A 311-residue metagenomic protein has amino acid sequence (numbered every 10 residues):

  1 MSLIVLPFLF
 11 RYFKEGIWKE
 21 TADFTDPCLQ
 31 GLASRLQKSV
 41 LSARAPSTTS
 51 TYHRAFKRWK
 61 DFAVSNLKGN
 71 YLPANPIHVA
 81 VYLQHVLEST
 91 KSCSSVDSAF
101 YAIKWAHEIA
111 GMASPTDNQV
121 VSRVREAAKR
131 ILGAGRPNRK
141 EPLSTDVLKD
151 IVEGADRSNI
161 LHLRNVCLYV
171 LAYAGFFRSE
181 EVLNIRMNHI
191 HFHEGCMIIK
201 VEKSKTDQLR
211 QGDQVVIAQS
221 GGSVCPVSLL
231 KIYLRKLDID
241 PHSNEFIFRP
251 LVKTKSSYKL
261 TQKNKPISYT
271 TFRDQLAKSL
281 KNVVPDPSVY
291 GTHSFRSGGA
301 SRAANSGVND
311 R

Functional and structural regions predicted by a protein language model:
M1-R311: Extended, non-catalytic subsegments within catalytic or DNA/protein-binding/adaptor domains
